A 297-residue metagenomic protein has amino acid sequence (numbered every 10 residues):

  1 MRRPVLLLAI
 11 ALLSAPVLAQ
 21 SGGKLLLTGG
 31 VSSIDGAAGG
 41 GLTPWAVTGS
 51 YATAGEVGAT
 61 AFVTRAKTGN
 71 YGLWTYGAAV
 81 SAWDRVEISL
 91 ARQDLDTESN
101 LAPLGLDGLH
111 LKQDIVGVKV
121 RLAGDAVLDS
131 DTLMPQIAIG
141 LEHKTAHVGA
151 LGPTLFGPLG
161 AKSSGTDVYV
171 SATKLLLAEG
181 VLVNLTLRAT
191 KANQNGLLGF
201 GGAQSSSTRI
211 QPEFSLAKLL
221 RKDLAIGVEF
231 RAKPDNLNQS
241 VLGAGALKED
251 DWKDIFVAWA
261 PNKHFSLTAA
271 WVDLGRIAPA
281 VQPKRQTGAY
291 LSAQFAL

Functional and structural regions predicted by a protein language model:
P4-L13: Sec-dependent N-terminal signal peptides
A15-A19: Sec/Tat signal peptide C-region and signal peptidase I cleavage site
Q20-V168, T173-V181, K191, D223-L224 (+4 more regions): Transmembrane beta-barrel domains of Gram-negative outer membranes and organellar outer membranes
N184-R188: Short, surface-exposed recognition loops or helix-turn segments adjacent to catalytic cores
L198-L297: Outer membrane beta-barrel transmembrane domains
